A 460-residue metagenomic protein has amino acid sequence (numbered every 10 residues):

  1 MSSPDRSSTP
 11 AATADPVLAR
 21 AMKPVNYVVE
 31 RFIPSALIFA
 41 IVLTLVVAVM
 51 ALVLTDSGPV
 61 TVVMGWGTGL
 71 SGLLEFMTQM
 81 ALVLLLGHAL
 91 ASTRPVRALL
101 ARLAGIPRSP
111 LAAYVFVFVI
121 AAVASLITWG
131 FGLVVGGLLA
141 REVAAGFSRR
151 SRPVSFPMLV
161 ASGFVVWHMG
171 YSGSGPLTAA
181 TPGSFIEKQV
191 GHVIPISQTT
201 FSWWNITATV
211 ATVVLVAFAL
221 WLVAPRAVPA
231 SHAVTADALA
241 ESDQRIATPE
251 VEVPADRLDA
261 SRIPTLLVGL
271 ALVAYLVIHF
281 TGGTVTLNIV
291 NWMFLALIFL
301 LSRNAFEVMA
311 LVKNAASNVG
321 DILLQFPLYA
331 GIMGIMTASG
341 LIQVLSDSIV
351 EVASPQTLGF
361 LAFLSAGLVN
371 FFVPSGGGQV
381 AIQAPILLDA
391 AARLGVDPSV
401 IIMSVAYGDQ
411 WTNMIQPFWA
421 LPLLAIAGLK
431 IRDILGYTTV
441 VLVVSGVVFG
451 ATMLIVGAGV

Functional and structural regions predicted by a protein language model:
M1-L85, F201-V214, F218-Q325, M453-V460: Hydrophobic transmembrane alpha-helices of multi-pass small-molecule transporters
A21-V25, P59-W66, A91-P107, E142-P153 (+3 more regions): Flexible loop linkers connecting adjacent transmembrane helices in multi-pass alpha-helical membrane transporters
I33-S35, L70-M77, A104-F116, R149-M158 (+5 more regions): Membrane-interfacial loop-to-helix junctions in multi-pass transporters
S35-A48, F156-T178, Q325-A330: Hydrophobic alpha-helical membrane-insertion segments
F76-A98, A124, F131, L295: Juxtamembrane transmembrane-helix boundary signature
I106-L139, L324-S339, V350-D389, R393-L394 (+1 more regions): Hydrophobic alpha-helical transmembrane segments of multi-pass integral membrane proteins, predominantly secondary
P110-S125, R149-G173, V193, S197 (+2 more regions): Alpha-helical transmembrane segments of multi-pass membrane proteins
A140-S231, A420-T452: Membrane-core helix-loop-helix motifs of multi-pass transport proteins
